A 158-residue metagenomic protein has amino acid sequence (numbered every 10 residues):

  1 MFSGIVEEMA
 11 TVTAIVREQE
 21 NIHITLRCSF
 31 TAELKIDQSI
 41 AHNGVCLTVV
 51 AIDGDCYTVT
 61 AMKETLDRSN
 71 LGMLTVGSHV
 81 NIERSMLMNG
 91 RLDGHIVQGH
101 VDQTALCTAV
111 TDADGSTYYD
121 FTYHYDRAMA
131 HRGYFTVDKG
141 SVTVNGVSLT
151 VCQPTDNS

Functional and structural regions predicted by a protein language model:
M1-S158: Conserved loop->alpha-helix
